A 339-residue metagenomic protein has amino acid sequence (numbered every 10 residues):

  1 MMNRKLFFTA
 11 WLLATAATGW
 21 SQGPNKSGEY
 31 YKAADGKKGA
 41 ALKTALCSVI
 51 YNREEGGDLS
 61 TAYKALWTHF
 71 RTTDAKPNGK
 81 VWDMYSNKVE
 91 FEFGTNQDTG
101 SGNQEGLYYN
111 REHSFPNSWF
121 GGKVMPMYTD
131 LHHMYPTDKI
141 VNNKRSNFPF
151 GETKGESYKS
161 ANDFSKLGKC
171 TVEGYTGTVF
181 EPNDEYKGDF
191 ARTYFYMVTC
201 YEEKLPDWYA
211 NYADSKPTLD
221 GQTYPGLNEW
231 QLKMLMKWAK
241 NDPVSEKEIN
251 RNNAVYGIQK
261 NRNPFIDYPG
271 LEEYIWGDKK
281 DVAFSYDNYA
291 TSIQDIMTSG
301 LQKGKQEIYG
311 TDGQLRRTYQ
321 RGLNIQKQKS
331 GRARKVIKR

Functional and structural regions predicted by a protein language model:
M1-P24: Bacterial Sec-dependent N-terminal signal peptides
R4, L323-R339: C-terminal tail/sorting-segment detector
W20-E90, Y274-I275, D281-F284: N-terminal module-boundary/linker segments of secreted carbohydrate-active enzymes
V81-D83, K88-Y108: Short, His- and charge-rich active-site/binding loops that engage polyanionic ligands
T99-N110, F115-A290: Domain-level detector of nuclease and nuclease-like folds in predominantly extracellular/periplasmic contexts
K280, F284-L315: Residue-level detector of functionally pivotal "anchor" positions at catalytic/ligand-binding pockets or at interdomain
G310, Y319, Q328: Acidic surface patches and DE-rich sequence motifs
L315-R321: Conserved beta-loop-beta connector loops within the AMP-binding
